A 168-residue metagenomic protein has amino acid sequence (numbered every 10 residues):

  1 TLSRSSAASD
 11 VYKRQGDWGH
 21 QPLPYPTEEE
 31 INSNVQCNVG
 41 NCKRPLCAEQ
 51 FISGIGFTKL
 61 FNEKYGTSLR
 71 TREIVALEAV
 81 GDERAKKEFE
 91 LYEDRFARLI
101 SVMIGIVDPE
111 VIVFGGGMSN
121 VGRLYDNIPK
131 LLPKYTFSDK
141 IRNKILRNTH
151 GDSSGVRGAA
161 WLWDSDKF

Functional and structural regions predicted by a protein language model:
T1-A8, Y12: Single conserved hydrophobic/aromatic residue that forms the stacking wall/gate of nucleotide- or nucleobase-binding
D10-P24: Short glycine-rich, Thr/Ser-proximal phosphate-binding strand/loop in the N-terminal lobe of ATP-dependent enzymes
P22-F168: ATP-binding/phosphotransfer module of carbohydrate and carboxylate kinases, centering on a glycine-rich
